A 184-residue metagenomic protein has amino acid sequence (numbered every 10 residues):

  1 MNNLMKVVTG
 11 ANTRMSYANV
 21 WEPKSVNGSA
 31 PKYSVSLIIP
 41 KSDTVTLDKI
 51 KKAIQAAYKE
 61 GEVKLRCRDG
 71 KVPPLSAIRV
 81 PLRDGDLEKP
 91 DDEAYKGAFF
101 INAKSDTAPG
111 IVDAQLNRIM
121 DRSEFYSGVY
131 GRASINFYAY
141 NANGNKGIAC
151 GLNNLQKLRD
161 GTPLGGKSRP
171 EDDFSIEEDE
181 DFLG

Functional and structural regions predicted by a protein language model:
M1-F100: OB-fold ssDNA-binding interfaces and closely related basic DNA-contact patches used across DNA replication/repair
N2-N3, N12, N19, N27 (+5 more regions): Detector for Asparagine
S36-I38, N102-K104, Q156-L158: Residues in well-ordered beta-strands of folded domains
V63-G144: Structured, beta-strand-rich domain cores that present glycine/charged loop surfaces used to bind extended ligands
V112, L116-G184: Compact mixed alphabeta submodule
